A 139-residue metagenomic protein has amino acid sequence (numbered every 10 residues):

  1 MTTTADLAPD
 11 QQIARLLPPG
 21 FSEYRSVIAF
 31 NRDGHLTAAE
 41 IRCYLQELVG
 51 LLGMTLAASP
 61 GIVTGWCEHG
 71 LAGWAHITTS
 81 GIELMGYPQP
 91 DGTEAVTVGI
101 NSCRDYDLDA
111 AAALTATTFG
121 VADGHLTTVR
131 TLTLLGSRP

Functional and structural regions predicted by a protein language model:
M1-P139: Polybasic/polar functional segments that serve as interface/processing modules
